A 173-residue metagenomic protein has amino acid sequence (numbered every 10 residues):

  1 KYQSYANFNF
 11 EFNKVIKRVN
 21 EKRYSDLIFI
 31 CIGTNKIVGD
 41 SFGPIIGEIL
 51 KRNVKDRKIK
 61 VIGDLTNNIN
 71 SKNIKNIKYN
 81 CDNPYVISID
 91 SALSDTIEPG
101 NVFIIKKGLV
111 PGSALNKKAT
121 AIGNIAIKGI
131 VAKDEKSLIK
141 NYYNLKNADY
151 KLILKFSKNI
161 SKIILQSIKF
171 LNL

Functional and structural regions predicted by a protein language model:
K1-L173: N-terminal catalytic or cofactor-binding beta/alpha core of small enzyme domains
